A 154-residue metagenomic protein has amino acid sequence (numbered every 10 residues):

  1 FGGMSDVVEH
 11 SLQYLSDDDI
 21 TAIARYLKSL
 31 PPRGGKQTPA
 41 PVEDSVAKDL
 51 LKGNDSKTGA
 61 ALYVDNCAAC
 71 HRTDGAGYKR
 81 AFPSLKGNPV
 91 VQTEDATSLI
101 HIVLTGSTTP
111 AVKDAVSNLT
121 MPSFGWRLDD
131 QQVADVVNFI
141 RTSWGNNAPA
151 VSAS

Functional and structural regions predicted by a protein language model:
F1-D65, A115-S154: Flexible coil segments in periplasmic/lumen-exposed cytochrome c-class electron-transfer proteins
G34, C70, A81, Q92 (+3 more regions): Secondary-structure transition/capping residues
L51-R80, G87-T105: Sequence/structural segment immediately N-terminal to covalent heme-attachment motifs in c-type and related
D74, K86-Q131, D135: Extended, polar beta-sheet/loop recognition surfaces of beta-rich domains that mediate binding to diverse ligands
